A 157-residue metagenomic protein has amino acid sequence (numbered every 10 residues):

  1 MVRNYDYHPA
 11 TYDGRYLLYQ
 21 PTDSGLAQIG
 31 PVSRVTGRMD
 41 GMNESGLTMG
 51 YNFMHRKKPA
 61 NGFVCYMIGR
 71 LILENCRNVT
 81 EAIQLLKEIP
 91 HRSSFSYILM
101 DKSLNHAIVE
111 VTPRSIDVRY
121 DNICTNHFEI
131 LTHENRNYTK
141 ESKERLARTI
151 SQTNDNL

Functional and structural regions predicted by a protein language model:
N4-L157: C-terminal, well-structured catalytic/ligand-binding subdomain of enzymes
